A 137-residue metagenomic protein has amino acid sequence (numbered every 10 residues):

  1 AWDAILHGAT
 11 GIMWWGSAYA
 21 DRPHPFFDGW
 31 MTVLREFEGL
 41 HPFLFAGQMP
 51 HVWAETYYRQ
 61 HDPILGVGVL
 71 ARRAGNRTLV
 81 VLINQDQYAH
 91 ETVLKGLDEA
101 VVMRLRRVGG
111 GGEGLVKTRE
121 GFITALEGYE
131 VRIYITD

Functional and structural regions predicted by a protein language model:
A1-E38: Aromatic/acidic polysaccharide-binding cleft in carbohydrate-active enzymes
I12-G16, V80-I83, R104-R107, I135: Conserved active-site loop/cleft motifs that coordinate metal ions or position small ligands
A20, Y88, E113: Surface-exposed, flexible loop/turn segments at secondary-structure boundaries
P25-A74: Pol beta-like nucleotidyltransferase catalytic core
Q60-E99, Y129: Carbohydrate-binding surface patches
G96-G111: Solvent-exposed beta-hairpin/edge-strand motifs
G111-K117: Surface-exposed loop/edge segments in extracytoplasmic proteins
K117-D137: C-terminal beta-strand-rich structural cap/linker in extracellular carbohydrate-active enzymes
